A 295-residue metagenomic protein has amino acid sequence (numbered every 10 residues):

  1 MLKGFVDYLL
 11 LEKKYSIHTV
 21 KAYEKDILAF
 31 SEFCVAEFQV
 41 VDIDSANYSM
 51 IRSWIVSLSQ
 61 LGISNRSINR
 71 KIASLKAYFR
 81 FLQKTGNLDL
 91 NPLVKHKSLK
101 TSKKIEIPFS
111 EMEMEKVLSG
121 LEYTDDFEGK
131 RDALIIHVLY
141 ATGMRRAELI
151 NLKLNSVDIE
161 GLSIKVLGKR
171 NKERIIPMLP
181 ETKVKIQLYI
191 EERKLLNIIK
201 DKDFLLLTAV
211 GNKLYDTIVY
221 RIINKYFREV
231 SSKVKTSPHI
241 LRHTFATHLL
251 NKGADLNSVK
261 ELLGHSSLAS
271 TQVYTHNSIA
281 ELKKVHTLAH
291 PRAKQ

Functional and structural regions predicted by a protein language model:
M1-Q295: Conserved catalytic core of the tyrosine transesterase superfamily
